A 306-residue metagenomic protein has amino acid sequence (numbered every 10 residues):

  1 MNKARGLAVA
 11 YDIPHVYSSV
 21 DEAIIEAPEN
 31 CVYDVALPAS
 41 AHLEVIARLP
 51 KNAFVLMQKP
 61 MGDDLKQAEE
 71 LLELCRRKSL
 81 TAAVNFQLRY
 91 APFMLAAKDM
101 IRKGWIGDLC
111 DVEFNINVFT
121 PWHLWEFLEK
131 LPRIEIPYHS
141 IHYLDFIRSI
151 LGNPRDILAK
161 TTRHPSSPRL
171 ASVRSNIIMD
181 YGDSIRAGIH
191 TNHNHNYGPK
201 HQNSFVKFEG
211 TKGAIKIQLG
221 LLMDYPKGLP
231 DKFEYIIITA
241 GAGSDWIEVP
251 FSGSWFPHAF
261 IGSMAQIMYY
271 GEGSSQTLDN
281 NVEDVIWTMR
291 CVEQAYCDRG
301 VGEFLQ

Functional and structural regions predicted by a protein language model:
M1-Y11: NAD(P)-binding Rossmann-fold cofactor-contacting core
Y11, H15-L74: Beta-loop-alpha module in the N-terminal Rossmann-like domain of NAD(P)-dependent dehydrogenases, especially those
Y17, M57-Q58, A82-V84, E113 (+1 more regions): Hydrophobic residues in well-ordered beta-strands that form the structural core
E22, N30-V35, G182, G262-Q306: C-terminal helix-rich "cap/oligomerization" subdomain common to oxidoreductases
E69-L88, D108-F114: Rossmann-fold dehydrogenase core element
L88-P168: Predominantly a Rossmann-like dinucleotide-binding segment in NAD(P)-dependent oxidoreductases
Y138, L144-Y225, I261-S275: Contiguous beta-strand/loop segments that form the cofactor/metal-binding neighborhood of enzyme cores
F205-E283, F304-Q306: C-terminal glycine/acidic-rich active-site capping loop/insertion
